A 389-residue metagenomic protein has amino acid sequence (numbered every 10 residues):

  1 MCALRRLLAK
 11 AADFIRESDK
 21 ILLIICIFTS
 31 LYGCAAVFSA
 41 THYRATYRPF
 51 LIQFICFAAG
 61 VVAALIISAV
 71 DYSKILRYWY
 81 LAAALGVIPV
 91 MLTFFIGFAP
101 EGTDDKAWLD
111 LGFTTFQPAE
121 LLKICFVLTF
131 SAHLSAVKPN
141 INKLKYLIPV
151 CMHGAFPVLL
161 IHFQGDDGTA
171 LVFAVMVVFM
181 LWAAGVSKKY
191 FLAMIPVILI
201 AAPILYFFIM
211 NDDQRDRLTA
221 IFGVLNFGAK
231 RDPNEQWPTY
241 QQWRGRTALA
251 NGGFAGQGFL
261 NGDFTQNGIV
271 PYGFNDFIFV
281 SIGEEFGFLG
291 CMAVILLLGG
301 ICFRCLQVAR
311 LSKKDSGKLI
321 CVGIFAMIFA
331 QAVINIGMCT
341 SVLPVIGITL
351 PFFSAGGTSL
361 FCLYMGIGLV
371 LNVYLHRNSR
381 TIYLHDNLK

Functional and structural regions predicted by a protein language model:
C2-I24, F28-T29, A35-G165, A326 (+4 more regions): Membrane-helix boundary/helix-loop-helix interface segments in multi-pass membrane proteins
V62, V70, T129, I209 (+5 more regions): Transmembrane alpha-helix boundary/anchor motif
V62, Y80-V87, K145-I161, D167-F207: Hydrophobic alpha-helical segments of polytopic membrane proteins
A69-Y80, I96, L111-F113, P139-K143 (+4 more regions): Membrane interface segments of multi-pass transport proteins and intramembrane proteases
P89-E101, W182-Y190, A202-D212, A229 (+1 more regions): Juxtamembrane membrane-interface segments at transmembrane alpha-helix termini
G102-W108, A193-C291, D315-S316: Hydrophobic, glycine- and aromatic-enriched re-entrant/interface helices and adjoining loop segments
L134, L171, M176-Y190, D263-G290 (+1 more regions): Interfacial segments of multi-pass membrane proteins
L289-A332: Hydrophobic transmembrane alpha-helices and their immediate junctions
